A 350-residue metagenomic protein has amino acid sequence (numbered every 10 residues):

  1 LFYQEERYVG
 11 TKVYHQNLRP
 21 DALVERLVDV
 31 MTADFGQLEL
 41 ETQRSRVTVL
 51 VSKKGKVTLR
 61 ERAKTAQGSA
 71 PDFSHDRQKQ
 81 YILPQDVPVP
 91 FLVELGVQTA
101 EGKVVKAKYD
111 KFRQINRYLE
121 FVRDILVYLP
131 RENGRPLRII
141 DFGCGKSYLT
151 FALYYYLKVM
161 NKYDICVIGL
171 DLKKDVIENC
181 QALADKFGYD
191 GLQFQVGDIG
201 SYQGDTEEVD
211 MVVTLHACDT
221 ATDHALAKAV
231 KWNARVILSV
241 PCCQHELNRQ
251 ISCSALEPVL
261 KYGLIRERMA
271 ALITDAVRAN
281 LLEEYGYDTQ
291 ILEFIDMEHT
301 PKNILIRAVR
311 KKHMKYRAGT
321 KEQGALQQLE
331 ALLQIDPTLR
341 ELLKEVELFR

Functional and structural regions predicted by a protein language model:
L1-E25, G55, L172-R350: Class I S-adenosyl-L-methionine
L1-H75: N-terminal accessory segments
T42-L137: Conserved Class I S-adenosyl-L-methionine-dependent methyltransferase catalytic core
V122, L126-P130, L157-N161, Q203: Structural motif corresponding to the C-terminal cap of alpha-helices
P136, D164, V209: Phosphate-coordination loops involved in phosphoryl transfer and adenosine-cofactor binding
F142: Conserved beta-strand/loop positions that form the S-adenosyl-L-methionine
K146-K162: Conserved SAM-binding loop of SAM-dependent methyltransferases across substrates and taxa, primarily the Class I
I165-D171: Conserved SAM-binding motif I beta-strand of class I
